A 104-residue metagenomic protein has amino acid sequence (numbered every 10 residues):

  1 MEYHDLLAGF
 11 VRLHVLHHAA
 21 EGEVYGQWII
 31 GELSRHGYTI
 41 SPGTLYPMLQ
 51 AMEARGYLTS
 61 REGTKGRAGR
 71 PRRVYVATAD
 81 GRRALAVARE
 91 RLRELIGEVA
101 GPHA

Functional and structural regions predicted by a protein language model:
M1-D5, E62-T64: Short beta-strand/turn micro-motifs at beta-sheet edges
Y3-T44: N-terminal helix-turn-helix DNA-binding core of bacterial DNA-binding proteins
H14-H17, Q50, A86, R93: A cross-family signal for key residues in well-ordered alpha-helices that form functional helical elements
L45-P47, A51-R55: Basic amphipathic alpha-helical segments that dock to polyanions
R55-G69, V76: Beta-hairpin "wing" of winged helix-turn-helix
P71-R89: Basic, amphipathic "hinge/linker" alpha-helix immediately C-terminal to the N-terminal HTH DNA-binding motif
R83-A104: Amphipathic alpha-helical dimerization/coiled-coil segments that flank or bridge DNA-binding/regulatory modules
